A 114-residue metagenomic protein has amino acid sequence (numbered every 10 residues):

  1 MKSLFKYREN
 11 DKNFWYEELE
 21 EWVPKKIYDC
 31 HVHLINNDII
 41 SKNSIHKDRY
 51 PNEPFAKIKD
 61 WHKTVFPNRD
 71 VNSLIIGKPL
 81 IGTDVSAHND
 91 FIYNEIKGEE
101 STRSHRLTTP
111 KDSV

Functional and structural regions predicted by a protein language model:
M1-V114: Helix-coil boundary/capping segments in enzymes
